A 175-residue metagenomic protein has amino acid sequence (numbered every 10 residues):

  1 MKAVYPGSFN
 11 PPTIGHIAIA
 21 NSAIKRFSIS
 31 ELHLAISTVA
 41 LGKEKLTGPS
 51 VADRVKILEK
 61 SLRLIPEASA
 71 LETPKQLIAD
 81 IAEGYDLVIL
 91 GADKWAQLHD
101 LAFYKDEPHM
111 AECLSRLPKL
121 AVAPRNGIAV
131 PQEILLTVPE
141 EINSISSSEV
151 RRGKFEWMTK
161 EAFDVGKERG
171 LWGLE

Functional and structural regions predicted by a protein language model:
M1-E175: Nucleotidyltransferase catalytic core that binds NTPs
